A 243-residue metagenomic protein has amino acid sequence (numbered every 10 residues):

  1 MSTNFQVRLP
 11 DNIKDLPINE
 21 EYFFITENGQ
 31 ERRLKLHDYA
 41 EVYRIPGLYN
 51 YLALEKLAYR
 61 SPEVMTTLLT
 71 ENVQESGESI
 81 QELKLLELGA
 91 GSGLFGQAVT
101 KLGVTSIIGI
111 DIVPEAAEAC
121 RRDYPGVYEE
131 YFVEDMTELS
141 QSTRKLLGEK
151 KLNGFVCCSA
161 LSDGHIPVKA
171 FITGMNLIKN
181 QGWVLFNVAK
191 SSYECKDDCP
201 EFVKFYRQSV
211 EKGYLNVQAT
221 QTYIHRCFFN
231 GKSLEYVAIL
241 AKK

Functional and structural regions predicted by a protein language model:
M1-K35: N-terminal auxiliary segments of SAM/dcSAM-dependent transferases
Y59-Q81: Conserved alpha-helix/loop element of class I SAM-dependent methyltransferases that forms part of the SAM/SAH-binding
L86, G93-S142: Class I SAM-dependent methyltransferase SAM/SAH-binding core
S142-G154: A short acidic, Gly/Pro-enriched loop at the edge of an enzyme's catalytic core that lines a small-molecule cofactor
L152-P167: A short SAM/SAH-binding and catalytic strip from SAM-dependent methyltransferases
K169-N180: A short glycine-rich, Lys/Arg-flanked "PGG" loop and its adjoining helix->strand segment in the class I
Q181-A189: Conserved beta-strand signature within the Rossmann-like core of class I S-adenosyl-L-methionine
V210-K243: Class I S-adenosyl-L-methionine
